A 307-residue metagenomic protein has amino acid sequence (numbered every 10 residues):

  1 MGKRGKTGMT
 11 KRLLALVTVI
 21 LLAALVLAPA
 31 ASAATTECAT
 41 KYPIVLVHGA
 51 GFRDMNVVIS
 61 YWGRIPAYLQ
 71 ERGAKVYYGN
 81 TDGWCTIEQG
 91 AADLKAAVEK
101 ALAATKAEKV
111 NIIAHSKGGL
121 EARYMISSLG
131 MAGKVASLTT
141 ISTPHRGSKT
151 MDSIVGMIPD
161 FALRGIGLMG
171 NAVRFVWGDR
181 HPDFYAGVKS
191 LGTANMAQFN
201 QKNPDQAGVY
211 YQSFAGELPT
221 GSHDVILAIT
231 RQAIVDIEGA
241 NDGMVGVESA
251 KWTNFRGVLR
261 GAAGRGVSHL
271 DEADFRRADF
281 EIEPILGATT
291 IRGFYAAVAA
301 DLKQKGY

Functional and structural regions predicted by a protein language model:
R4-V17: Bacterial N-terminal signal peptides that target proteins for export
L14-A15, A23, A162-G165: Alpha-helical hydrophobic membrane-insertion segments
V19-I20, A250: Short, linear, compositionally biased motifs with a strong N-terminal bias
L21-A24, T193: Alpha-helical transmembrane segments
A23-A24, S60, I154, N254: Hydrophobic alpha-helical membrane context
A23-A31: C-terminal segment of classical bacterial N-terminal signal peptides
S32-I113, K117-P159, F275-I282, A296 (+1 more regions): N-terminal non-catalytic accessory region
A132-Y307: Helical cap/lid subdomain of alpha/beta-hydrolase-fold lipid enzymes that gates access to the catalytic pocket
